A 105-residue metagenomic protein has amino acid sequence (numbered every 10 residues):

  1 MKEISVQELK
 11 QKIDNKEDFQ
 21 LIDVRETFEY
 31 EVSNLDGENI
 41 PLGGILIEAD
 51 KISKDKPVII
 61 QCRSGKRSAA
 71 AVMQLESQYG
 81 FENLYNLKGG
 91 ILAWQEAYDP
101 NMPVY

Functional and structural regions predicted by a protein language model:
M1-Q20, V24-P57, K66-Y105: Rhodanese-like catalytic fold shared by cysteine-dependent sulfurtransferases and DSP/PTP-type phosphatases
Q61-C62: Short, surface-exposed ligand- or partner-binding patches at beta-edge/loop junctions that are enriched in aromatics
